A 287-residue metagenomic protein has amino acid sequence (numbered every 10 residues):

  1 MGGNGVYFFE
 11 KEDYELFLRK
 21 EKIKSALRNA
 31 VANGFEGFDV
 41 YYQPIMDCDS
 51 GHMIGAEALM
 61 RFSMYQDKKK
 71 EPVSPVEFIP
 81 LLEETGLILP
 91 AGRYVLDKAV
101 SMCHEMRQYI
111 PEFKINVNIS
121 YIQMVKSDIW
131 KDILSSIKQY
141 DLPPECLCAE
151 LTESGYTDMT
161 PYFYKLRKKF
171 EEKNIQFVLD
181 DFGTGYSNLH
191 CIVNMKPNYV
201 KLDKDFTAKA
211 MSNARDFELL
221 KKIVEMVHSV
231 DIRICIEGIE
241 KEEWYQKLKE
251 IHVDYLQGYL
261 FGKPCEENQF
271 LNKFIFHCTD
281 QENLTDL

Functional and structural regions predicted by a protein language model:
M1-K22, P111-I119, E266-E267: Flexible, glycine/charge-rich interdomain/linker segments that couple and regulate nucleotide signaling catalytic cores
G5, F35-Y41, L89, E112: PAS/PAS-like sensory domains
E12, R19-L81, N118, L179 (+4 more regions): Active-site core of bacterial EAL-family cyclic-dinucleotide phosphodiesterase domains
L16, S50-I54, T85-Y162, G238: Catalytic core of bacterial c-di-GMP phosphodiesterases, primarily the EAL and HD-GYP domains, capturing alpha-helical
K20, E71-P75, E84, L179-I192 (+2 more regions): Catalytic-site-adjacent helices and loops of nucleotide signaling machinery
K20-I23, G92, I129, I133 (+3 more regions): The cytosolic transmitter module of two-component sensor histidine kinases
S135-M211, V224-M226, V230-P264: The catalytic core of metal-dependent phosphodiesterases that act on cyclic dinucleotides
C265-L287: C-terminal helical cap(s) of enzyme catalytic domains, especially alpha/beta-barrels
